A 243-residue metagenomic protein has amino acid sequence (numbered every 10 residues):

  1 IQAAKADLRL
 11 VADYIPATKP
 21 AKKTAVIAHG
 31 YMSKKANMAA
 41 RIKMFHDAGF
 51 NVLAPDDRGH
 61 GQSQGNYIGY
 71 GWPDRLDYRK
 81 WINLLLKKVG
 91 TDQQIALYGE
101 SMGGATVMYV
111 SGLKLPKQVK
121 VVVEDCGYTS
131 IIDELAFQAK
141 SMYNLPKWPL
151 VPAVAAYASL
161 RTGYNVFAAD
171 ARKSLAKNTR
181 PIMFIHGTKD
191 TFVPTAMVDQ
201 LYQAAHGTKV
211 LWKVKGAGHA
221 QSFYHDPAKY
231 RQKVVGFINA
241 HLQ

Functional and structural regions predicted by a protein language model:
I1-P20: N-terminal cap/lid segment of alpha/beta-hydrolase-fold proteins
R41, A171, R180, P194-Q203: Short alpha-helix in the alpha/beta-hydrolase fold that links the catalytic acid
I42-Q64: Conserved alpha/beta-hydrolase
I68-V89: Alpha/beta-hydrolase active-site loop
Y109-N165: Hydrolase active-site cap/lid region
K177-T179, F184-H186, D190: Short beta-strand/loop motif that positions the catalytic acidic residue of the alpha/beta-hydrolase fold
Y202-A220: Catalytic histidine neighborhood in serine/cysteine hydrolases with alpha/beta-hydrolase-type architecture
A217-R231: Catalytic histidine-centered segment of alpha/beta-hydrolase-like enzymes
